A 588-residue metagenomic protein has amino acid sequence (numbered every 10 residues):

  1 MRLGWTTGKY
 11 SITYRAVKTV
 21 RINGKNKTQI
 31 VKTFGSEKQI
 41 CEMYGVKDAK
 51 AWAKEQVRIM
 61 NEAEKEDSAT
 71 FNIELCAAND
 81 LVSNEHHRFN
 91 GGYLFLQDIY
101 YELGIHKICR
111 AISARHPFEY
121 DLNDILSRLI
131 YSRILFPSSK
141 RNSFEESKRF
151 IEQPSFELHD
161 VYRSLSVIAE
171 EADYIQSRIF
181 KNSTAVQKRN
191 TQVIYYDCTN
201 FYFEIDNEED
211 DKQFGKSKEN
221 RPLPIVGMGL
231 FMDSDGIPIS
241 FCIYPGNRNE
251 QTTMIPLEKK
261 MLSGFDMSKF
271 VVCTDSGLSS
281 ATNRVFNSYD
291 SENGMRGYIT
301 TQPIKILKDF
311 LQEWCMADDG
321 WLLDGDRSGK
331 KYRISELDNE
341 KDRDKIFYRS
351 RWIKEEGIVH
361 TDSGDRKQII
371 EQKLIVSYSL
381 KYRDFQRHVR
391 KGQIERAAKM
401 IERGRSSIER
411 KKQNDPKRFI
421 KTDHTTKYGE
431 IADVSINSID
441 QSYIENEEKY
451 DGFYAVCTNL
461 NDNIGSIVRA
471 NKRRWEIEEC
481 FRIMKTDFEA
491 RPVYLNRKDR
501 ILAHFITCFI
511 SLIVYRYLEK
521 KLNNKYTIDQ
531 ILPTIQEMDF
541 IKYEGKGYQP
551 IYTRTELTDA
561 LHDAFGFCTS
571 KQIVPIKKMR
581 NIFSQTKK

Functional and structural regions predicted by a protein language model:
M1-N123: Conserved glycine(s) in the ABC-transporter nucleotide-binding domain "signature"
L3, S11-I12, G24-K27, H106-K588: Anion-binding and metal-coordination hotspots
